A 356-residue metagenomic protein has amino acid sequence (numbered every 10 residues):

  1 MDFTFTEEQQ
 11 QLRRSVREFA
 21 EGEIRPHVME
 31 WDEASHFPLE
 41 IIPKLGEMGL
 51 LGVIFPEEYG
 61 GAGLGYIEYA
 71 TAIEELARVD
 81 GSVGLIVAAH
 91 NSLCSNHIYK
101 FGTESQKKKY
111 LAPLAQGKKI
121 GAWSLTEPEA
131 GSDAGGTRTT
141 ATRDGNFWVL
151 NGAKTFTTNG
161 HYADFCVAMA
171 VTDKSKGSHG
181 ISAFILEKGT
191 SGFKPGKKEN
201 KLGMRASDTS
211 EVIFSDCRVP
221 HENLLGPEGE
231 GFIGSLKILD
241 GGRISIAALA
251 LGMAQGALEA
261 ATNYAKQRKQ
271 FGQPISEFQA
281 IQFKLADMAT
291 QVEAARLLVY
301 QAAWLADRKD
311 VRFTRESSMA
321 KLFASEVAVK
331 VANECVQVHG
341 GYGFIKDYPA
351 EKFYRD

Functional and structural regions predicted by a protein language model:
M1-A89, F101-Q106, P113-K118, D133-A134 (+5 more regions): Alpha-helical interface subdomain recognition
V87, F147, N151-P195: A short core secondary-structure module
V87, L114, E129-S132, F156-N159 (+2 more regions): Short Gly/Pro-enriched turn/cap motifs at secondary-structure boundaries
H90-S95: Well-ordered alpha-helical segments within folded domains of soluble proteins
G117-L125, M169: A short, Trp-centered hydrophobic/proline-enriched beta-strand micro-motif
G136-R138, G189-P220: Flexible, small-/acidic-enriched active-site or ligand-binding loops
G180, P195-K197, P220-E228: Short, charged, solvent-exposed linker or helix-capping segments at domain edges/interfaces that act as flexible hinges
